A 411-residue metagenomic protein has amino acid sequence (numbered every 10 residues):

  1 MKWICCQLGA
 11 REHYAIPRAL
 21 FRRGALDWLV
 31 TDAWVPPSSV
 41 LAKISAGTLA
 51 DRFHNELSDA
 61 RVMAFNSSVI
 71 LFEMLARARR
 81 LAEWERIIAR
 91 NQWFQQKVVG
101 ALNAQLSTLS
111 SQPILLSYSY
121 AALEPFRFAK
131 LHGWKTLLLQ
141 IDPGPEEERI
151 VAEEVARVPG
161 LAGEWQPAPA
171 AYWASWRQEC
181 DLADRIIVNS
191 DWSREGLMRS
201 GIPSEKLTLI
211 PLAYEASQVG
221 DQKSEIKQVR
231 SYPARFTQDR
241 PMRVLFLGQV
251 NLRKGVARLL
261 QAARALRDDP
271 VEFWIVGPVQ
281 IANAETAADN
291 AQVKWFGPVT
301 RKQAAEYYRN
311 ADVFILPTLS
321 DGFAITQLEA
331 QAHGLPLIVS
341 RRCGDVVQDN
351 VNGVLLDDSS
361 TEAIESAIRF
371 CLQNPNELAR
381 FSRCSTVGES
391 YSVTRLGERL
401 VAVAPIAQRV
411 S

Functional and structural regions predicted by a protein language model:
I70-E85, H132-A174: Acceptor-binding helix/loop patch of EC 2.4 sugar-transfer enzymes, predominantly nucleotide-sugar-dependent
W192, A213: Carbohydrate-associated surface elements
Q228-K254, L260-R264, W274: Conserved donor-binding/catalytic core segment of Leloir-type glycosyltransferases
N283-K302: Nucleotide-activated donor-binding/catalytic signature segment of Leloir-type glycosyltransferases, i.e., the conserved
P298-V299, E306-A311: Short alpha-helical donor nucleotide-sugar binding micro-motif in glycosyltransferases
L319: Aromatic "clamp/platform" in nucleotide-sugar-dependent glycosyltransferases that forms part of the donor/acceptor
P336-V339: Short hydrophobic beta-strand element within catalytic cores of glycosyltransferases and related nucleotide-activated
N350, V354-T361, F370-P375: Conserved acidic donor-binding segment of nucleotide-sugar-dependent glycosyltransferases
